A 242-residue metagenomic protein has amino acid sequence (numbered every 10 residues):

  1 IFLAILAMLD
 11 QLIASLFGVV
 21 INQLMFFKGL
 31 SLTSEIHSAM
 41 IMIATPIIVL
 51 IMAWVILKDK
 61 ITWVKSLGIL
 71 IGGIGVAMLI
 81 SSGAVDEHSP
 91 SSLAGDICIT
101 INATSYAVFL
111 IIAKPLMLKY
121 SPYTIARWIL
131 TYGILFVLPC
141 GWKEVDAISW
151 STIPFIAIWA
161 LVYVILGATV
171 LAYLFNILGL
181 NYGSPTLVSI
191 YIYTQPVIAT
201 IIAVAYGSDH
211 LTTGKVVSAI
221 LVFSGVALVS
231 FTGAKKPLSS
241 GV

Functional and structural regions predicted by a protein language model:
F2-I5, A84-S92, I148-P154: Helix-boundary and loop/linker segments of multi-pass membrane transporters
A7-I13, I61-G73, Y120-I129: Cytoplasmic-side transmembrane-helix entry/capping segments in multi-pass membrane proteins
D10-L32, I51-M52, A77-M78, I97-I112 (+3 more regions): Hydrophobic alpha-helical transmembrane segments of multi-pass membrane transport proteins, especially secondary
A14, I41-A44, V64-L67, W128 (+3 more regions): Hydrophobic core positions of alpha-helical segments in small-molecule transporters and transporter systems
G29, V55-I61, L116, I125 (+4 more regions): Hydrophobic/aromatic residues within transmembrane alpha-helices of multi-pass small-molecule transporters
I36, T62, Y123-T124, T186 (+1 more regions): Residues that define the loop-to-transmembrane-helix transition and helix capping in multi-pass membrane transporters
V49-I51, V55, I69, E87-V145 (+2 more regions): Transmembrane alpha-helical segments that form core, pore/gating elements of small-molecule transporters/exporters
M52, I61-G83, V137, I202 (+1 more regions): Hydrophobic transmembrane alpha-helices of multi-pass small-molecule transport proteins
